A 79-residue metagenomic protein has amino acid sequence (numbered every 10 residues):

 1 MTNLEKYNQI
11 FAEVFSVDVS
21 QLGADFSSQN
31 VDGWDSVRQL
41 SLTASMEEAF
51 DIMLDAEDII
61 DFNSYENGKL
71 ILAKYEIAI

Functional and structural regions predicted by a protein language model:
T2-W34, R38-A44, A49-I79: Phosphopantetheine-dependent thiolation modules in NRPS/PKS and related acyl-activating systems
